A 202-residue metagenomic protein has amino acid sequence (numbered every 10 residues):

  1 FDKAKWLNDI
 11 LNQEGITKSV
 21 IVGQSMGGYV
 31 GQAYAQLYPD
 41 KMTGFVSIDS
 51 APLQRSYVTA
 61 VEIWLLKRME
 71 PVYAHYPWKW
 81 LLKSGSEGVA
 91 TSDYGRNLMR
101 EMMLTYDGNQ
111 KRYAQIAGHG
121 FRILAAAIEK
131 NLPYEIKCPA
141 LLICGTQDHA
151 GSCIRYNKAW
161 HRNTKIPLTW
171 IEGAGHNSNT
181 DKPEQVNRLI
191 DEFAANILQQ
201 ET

Functional and structural regions predicted by a protein language model:
F1-V22, R188: Active-site loop/oxyanion-hole signature of alpha/beta-hydrolase fold enzymes
N8, Q32-Q36, N187, D191: Short, hydrophobic alpha-helix immediately C-terminal to the catalytic nucleophile
N12-K18, P39-D40, K137-C138, K165: Active-site acidic short loop of glycosyltransferases
G23, G27, G31: Gly/Ala-rich beta-loop-alpha elbow adjacent to hydrolase catalytic centers
Q36-L37, T43-H75: Flexible "cap/lid" loop of the alpha/beta hydrolase fold
S56-V58, H75-E135: Conserved alpha/beta-hydrolase catalytic His-Asp/Glu region
A140-A174, T180: Conserved loop-alpha-helix segment in the C-terminal half of the alpha/beta-hydrolase fold that carries the catalytic
T164-T202: Catalytic active-site module of serine/aspartate enzymes centered on a nucleophile-bearing elbow/loop
